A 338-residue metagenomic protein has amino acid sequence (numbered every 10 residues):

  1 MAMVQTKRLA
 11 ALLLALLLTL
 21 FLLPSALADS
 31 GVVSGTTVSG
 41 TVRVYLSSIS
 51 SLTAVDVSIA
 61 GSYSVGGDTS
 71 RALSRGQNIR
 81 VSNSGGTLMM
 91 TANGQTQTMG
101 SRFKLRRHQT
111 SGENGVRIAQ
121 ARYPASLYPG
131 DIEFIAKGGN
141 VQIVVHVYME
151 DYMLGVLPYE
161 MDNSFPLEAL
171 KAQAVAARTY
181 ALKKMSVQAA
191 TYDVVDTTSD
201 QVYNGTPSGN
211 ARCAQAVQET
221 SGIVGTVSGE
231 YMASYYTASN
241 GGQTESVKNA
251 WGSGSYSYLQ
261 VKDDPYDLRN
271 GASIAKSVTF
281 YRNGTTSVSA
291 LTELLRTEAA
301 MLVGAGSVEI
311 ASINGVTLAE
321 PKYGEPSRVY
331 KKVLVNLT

Functional and structural regions predicted by a protein language model:
M1-L13: Bacterial N-terminal signal peptides that target proteins for export
L13-F21: Bacterial N-terminal signal peptides
F21-T36: Sec-dependent signal peptide cleavage junction
T41, F165-T338: Extended substrate/cofactor- or partner-recognition/assembly subdomains adjacent to catalytic sites in enzymes
Y45-G61: Surface-exposed beta-strand/loop patches in extracellular or lumenal glycoproteins
D56-A72: Beta-strand-rich binding/interaction modules
T69-Y148, E219: A contiguous strand-loop segment
I143-M161: Residues forming anionic-ligand binding surfaces in small-molecule and nucleic-acid pockets of primarily soluble enzymes
